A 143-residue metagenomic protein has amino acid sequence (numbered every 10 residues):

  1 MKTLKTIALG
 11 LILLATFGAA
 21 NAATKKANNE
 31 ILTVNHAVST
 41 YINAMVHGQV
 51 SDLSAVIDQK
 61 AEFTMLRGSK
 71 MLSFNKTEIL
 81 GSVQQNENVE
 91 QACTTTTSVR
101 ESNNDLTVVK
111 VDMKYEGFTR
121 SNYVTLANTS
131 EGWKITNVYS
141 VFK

Functional and structural regions predicted by a protein language model:
T3-A8, A19-H47: Short, low-complexity N-terminal intrinsically disordered segments enriched in polar/charged residues
L9-L13: Hydrophobic alpha-helical targeting segments used for export or membrane insertion
N29, T77-F118: Surface-exposed, charged secondary-structure patches
G48-K60: Short, well-ordered alpha-helical segments enriched in acidic and aromatic residues
I57, M113-Y115, Y139: Short beta-strand segments enriched in hydrophobic/aromatic residues within well-folded beta-rich domains
E62-L72, N86-N88: A short gly/proline-enriched turn/hairpin at secondary-structure junctions
T119-K143: Short beta-strand edge/turn micro-motifs at domain boundaries
